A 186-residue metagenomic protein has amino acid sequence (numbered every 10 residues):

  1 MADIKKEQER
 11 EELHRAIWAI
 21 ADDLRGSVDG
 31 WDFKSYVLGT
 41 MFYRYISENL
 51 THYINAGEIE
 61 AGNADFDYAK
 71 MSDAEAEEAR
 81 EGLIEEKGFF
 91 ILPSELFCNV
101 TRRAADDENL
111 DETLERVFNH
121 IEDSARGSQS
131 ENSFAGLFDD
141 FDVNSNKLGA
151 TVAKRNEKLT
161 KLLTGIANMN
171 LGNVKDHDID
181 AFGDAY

Functional and structural regions predicted by a protein language model:
M1-Y186: Non-catalytic, mostly N-terminal accessory regions of nucleic-acid modification and defense proteins
